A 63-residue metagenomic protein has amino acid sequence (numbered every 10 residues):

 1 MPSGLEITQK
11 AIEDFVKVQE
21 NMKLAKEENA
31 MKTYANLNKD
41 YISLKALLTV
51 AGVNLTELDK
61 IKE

Functional and structural regions predicted by a protein language model:
M1-V16: Short, charge/polar-rich alpha-helical segments
I7, K17-E63: Short, charge-rich amphipathic interface segments used for partner binding and complex assembly
